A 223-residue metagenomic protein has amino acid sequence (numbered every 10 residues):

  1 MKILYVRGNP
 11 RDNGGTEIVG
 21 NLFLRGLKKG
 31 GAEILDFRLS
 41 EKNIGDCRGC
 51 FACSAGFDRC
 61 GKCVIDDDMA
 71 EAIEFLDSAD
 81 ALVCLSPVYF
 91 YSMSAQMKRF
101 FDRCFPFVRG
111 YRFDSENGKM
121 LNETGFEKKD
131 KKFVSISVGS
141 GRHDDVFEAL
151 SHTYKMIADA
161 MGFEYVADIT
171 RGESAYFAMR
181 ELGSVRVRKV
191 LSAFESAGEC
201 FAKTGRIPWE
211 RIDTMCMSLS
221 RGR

Functional and structural regions predicted by a protein language model:
M1, Y165-V166: Short coil-to-beta-strand
M1-R109, S184-R223: N-terminal beta1-alpha1-beta2 submodule of the flavodoxin-like/Rossmannoid cofactor-binding fold
G8, L39, V138-S140, R171: Cofactor-binding loop segments of dinucleotide-utilizing enzymes, especially the Rossmann-like FAD- and NAD(P)+-binding
N13, K62, H143-D144, R171: A generic secondary-structure micro-motif detector that highlights 1-2 residue hydrophobic/ambivalent hotspots embedded
Q96, R109-E164: Short, glycine-/small-residue-rich phosphate/pyrophosphate-handling segment
V166-S174: Beta-strand-loop-alpha "switch" segments that mediate conformational coupling across diverse proteins
A175-R180: A short acidic, helix-capping loop that chelates divalent metal ions and anchors anionic groups
